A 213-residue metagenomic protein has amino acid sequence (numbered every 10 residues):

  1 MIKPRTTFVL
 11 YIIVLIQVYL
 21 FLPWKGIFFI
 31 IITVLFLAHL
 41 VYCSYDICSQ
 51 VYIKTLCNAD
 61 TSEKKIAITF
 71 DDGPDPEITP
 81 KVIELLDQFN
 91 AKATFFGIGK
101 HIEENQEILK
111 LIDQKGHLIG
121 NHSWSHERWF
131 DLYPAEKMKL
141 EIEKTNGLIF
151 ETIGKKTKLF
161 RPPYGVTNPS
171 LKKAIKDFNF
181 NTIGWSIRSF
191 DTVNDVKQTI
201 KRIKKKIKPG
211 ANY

Functional and structural regions predicted by a protein language model:
M1-I68, E84-T94, K205-N212: Terminal accessory/targeting
C43-F130, K144, L148, K156: Active-site beta->alpha N-cap acidic-glycine motif
T94, G120-N121, K158-R161, T182-G184 (+1 more regions): Structural recognition of the beta-strand scaffold that forms the well-ordered cores of secreted hydrolase catalytic
N105, W129-L132, T192-K197: Short, charged, surface-exposed secondary-structure boundary motifs
E107-I108, D131-K139, N168-K173: Metal-dependent catalytic neighborhoods of phosphoester/phosphodiester hydrolases
K110, K137-I142, K197-K201: Charged helix-capping and loop-helix junction motifs
S123-S125, A135, P163: A structural signal for short, hydrophobic/glycine-enriched beta-strand patches
V166-N168, K172-I207: His/Asp/Glu-enriched short active-site or ligand-binding loop at hydrolase and phosphoryl-transfer sites
